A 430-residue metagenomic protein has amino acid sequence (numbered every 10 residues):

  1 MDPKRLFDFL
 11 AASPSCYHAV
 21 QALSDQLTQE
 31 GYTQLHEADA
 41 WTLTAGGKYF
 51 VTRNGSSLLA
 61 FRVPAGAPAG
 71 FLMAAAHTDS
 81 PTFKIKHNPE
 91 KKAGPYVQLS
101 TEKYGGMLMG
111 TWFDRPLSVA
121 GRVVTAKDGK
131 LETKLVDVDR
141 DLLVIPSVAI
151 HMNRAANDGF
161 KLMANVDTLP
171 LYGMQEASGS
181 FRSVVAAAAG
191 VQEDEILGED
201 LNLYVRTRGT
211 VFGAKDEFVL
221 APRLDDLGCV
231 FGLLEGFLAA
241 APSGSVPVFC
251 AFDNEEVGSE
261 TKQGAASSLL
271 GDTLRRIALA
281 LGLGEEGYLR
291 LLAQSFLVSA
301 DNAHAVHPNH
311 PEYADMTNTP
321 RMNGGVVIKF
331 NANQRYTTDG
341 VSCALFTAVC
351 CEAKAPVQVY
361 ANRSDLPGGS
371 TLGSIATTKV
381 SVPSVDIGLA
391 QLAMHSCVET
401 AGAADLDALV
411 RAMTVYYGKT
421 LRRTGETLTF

Functional and structural regions predicted by a protein language model:
M1-F430: N-terminal hydrophobic/helix-forming segments and targeting peptides
